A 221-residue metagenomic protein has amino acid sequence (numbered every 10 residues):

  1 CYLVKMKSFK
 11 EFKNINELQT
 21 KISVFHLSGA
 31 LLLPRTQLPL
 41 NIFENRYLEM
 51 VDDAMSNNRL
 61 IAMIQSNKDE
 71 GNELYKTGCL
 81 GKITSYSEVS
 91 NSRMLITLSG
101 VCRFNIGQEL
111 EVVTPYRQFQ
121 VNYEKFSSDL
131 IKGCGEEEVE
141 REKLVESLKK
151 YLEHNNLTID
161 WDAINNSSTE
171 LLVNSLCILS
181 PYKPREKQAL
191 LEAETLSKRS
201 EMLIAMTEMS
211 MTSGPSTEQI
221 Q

Functional and structural regions predicted by a protein language model:
C1-K5: Short, Lys/Arg-enriched N-terminal segments with co-localized hydrophobic residues within the first ~10-30 amino acids
M6-Q221: N-terminal low-complexity, acidic/polar interaction/targeting segments
